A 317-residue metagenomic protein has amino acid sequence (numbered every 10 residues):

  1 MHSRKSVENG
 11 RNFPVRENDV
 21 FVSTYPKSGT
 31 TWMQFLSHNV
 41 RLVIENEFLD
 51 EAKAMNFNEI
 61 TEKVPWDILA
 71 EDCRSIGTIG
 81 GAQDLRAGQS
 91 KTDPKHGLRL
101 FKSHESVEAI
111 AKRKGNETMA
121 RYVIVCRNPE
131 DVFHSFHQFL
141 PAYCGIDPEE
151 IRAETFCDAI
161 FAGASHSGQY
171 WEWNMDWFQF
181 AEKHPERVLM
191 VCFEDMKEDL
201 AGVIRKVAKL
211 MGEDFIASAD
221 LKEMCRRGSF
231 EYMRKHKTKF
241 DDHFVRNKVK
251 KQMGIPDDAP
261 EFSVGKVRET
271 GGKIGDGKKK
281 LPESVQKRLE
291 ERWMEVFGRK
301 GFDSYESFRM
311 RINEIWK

Functional and structural regions predicted by a protein language model:
M1-V191, T238, P260-K317: PAPS-dependent sulfotransferase catalytic domain
T31-V43, M190-F215, Y232: PAPS/PAP-binding and catalytic site of the sulfotransferase fold
N46-D50, D214-D220: Short conserved catalytic/interaction loops centered on acidic-Pro-aromatic/His motifs
T238-A259: Mobile gating loops/cap/lid regions near enzyme active sites that modulate substrate access
